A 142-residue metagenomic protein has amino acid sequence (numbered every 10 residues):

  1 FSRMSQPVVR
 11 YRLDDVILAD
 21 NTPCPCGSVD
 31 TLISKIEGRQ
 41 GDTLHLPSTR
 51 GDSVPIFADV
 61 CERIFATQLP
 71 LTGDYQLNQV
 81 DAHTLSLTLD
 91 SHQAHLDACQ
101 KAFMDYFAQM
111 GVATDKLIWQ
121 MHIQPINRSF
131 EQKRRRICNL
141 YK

Functional and structural regions predicted by a protein language model:
F1-K142: Active-site glycine/GP-rich loop and adjacent strand/helix microenvironment that borders small-molecule binding pockets
